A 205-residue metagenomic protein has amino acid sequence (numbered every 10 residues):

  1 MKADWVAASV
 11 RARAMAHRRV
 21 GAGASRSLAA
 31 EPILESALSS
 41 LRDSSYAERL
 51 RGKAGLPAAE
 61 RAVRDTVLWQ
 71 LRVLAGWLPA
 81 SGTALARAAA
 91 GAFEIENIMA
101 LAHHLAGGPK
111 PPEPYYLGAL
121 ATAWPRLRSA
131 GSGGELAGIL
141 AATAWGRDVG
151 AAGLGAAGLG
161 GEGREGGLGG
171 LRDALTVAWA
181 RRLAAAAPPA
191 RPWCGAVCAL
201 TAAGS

Functional and structural regions predicted by a protein language model:
M1-S205: N-terminal domain-start signal
